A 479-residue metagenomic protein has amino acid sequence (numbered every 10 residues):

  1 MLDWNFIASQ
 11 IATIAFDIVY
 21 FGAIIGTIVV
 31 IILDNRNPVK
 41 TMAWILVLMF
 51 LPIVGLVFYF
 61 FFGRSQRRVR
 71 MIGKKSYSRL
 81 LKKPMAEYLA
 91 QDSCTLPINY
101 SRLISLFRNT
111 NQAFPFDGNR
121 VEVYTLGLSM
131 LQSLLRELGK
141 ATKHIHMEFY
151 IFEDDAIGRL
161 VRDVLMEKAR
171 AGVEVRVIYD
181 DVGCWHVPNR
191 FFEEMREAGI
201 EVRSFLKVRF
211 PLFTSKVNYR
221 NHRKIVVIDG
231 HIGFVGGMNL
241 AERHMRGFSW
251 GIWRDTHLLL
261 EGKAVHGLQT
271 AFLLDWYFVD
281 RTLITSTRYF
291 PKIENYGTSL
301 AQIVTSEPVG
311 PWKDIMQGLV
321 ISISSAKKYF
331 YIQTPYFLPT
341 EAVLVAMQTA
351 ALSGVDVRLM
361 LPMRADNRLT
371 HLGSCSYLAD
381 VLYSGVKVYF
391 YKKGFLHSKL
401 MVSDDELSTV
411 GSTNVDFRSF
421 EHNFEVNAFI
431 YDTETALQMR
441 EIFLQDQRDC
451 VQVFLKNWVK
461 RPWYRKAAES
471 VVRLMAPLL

Functional and structural regions predicted by a protein language model:
M1-Q317, I321, S325, A365 (+5 more regions): N-terminal localization/anchoring segments of enzymes in phospholipid and broader phosphate metabolism
L260, G318-I321, A342-Q348, L352-D356 (+1 more regions): Exposed, interaction-prone extracellular/peripheral surfaces
A326-K328, Y336-R358, P362, N367: Helical hairpin unit composed of two closely spaced alpha helices linked by a short loop
Y329, A346-S353, D380, S384-K387 (+1 more regions): Short hydrophobic alpha-helical module
T370: ATP-binding "lid"/motif region of the histidine kinase catalytic
V388-K392: Active-site donor-binding acidic/aromatic loop of nucleotide-activated sugar and phosphosugar transferases involved
K399: Catalytic-core elements of nucleic-acid end-processing and repair enzymes
